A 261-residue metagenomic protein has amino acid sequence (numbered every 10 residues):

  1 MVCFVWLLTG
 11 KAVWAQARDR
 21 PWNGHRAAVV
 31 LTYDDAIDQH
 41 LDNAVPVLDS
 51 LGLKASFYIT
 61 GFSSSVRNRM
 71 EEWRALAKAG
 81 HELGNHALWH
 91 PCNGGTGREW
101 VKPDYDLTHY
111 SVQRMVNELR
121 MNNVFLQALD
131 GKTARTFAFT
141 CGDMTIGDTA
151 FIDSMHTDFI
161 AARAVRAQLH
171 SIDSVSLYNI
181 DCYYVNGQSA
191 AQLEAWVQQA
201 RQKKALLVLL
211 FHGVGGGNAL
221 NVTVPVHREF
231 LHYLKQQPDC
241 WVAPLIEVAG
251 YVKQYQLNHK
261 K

Functional and structural regions predicted by a protein language model:
M1-P21: Bacterial Sec-dependent N-terminal signal peptides
Q16-L41, Y183-Y184: Boundary/entry segment of secreted carbohydrate-active catalytic domains
R18-P21, A55, S64-S65, F159-V175 (+3 more regions): C-terminal domain-boundary segment and adjacent tail
A28, D49-G147, T157-D158, V165-I180 (+1 more regions): Metal-dependent polysaccharide deacetylase catalytic core of the NodB/CE4 family, i.e., the active-site-bearing domain
D35-Q39, R67, H109-N117, G187 (+1 more regions): Soluble non-cytosolic domains of exported or imported proteins
L41, V45, M70-R74, V116-L126 (+3 more regions): Generic structural signal for well-ordered alpha-helices, preferentially at hydrophobic/aromatic core positions
A150, S174-A191: Long, structured stretches of catalytic cores involved in phosphate-ester chemistry, encompassing
